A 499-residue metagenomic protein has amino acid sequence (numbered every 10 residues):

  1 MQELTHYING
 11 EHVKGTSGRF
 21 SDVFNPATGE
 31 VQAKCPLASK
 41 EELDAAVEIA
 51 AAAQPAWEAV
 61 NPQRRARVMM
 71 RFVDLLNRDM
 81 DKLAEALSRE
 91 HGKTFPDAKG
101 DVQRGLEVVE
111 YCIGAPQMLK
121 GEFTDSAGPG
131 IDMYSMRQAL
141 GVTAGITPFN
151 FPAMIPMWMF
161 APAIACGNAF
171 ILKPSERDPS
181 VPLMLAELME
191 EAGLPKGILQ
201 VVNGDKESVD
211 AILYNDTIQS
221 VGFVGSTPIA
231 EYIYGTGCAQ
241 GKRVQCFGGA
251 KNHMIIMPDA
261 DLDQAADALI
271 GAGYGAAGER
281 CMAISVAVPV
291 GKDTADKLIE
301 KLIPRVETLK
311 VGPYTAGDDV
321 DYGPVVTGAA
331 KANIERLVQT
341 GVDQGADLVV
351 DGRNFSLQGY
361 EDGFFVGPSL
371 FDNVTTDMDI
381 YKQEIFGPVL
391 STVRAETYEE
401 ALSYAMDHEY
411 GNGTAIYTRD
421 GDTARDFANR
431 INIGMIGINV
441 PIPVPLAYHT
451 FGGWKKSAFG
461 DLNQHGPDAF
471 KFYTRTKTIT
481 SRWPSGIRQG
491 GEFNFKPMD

Functional and structural regions predicted by a protein language model:
M1-A27, R353: Hydrophobic face of amphipathic alpha-helices that form TPR/SEL1-like repeat modules and related alpha-solenoid
T28-K34, I218, I255, K310 (+1 more regions): Conserved C-terminal structural/oligomerization subdomain of aldehyde/semialdehyde dehydrogenase
G29, R65, L87, V109 (+9 more regions): Residue-level signal for inorganic ion chemistry
E30-L119, G130: Glycine-rich loop-to-alpha-helix module at the N-terminal edge of alpha/beta enzyme cores
Q32-A38, A53-A59, G145, M254-M257 (+5 more regions): Short, well-ordered beta-strand elements within core beta-sheets of diverse protein domains
Q54, E58, V73-M80, A84 (+18 more regions): Structural signal for hydrophobic packing residues in well-ordered secondary-structure cores of soluble enzyme domains
N77, G121-A266, D319, A395 (+1 more regions): Rossmann-like NAD(P) dinucleotide-binding subdomain of oxidoreductase/dehydrogenase enzymes
P228-T375, I438, I487-Q489, N494-D499: ALDH superfamily catalytic-core signature
